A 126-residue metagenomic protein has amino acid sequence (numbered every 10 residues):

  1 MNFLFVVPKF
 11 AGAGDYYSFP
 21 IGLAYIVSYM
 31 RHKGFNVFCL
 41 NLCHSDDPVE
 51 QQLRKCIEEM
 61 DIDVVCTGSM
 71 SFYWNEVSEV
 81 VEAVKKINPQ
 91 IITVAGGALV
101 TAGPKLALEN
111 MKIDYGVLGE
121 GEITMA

Functional and structural regions predicted by a protein language model:
M1-N2, N36: Residues that mark the start of a beta-strand
N2-G14: Nucleotide-activated donor-dependent transferases that construct or modify glycoconjugates
G12-L23: Glycine- and acidic-residue-enriched helix-capping/strand-helix junction motifs
Y29, K33-A126: Glycine-rich beta-alpha loop elements in corrinoid/cobalamin-binding modules across cobalamin-dependent enzymes
